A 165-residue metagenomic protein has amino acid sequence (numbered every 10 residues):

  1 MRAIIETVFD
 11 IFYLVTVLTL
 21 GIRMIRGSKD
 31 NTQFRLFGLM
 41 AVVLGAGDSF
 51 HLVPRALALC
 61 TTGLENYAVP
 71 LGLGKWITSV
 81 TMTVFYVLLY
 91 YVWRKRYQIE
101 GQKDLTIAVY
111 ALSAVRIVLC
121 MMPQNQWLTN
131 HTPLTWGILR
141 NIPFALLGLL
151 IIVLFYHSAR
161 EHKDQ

Functional and structural regions predicted by a protein language model:
M1-L18, G137-N141: Hydrophobic transmembrane alpha-helical segments in integral membrane proteins
V8, I77-V80, I142, L146: Hydrophobic alpha-helical transmembrane segments of multi-pass membrane proteins
D10, L14, G38-D48, S79 (+1 more regions): Residues within membrane-spanning alpha-helices of integral membrane proteins, especially the hydrophobic core/packing
T19-G27, F50-I107, V118-M122, V153-H157: Internal transmembrane alpha-helix with an interfacial aromatic "cap," most often the third helix
S28-V43, E100-V109, H162-Q165: Membrane-interfacial loop-to-transmembrane alpha-helix junctions, especially the N-terminal start
F34-C60: Amphipathic alpha-helical packing elements
A111-I138: Membrane-helix boundary elements
L112, L134-Q165: Alpha-helical membrane segments in multi-pass integral membrane proteins
